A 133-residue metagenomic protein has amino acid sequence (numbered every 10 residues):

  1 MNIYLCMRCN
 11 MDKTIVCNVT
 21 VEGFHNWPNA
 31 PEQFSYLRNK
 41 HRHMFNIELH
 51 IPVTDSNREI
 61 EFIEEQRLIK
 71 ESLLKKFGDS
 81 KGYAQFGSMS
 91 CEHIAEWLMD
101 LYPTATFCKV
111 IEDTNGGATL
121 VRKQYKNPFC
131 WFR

Functional and structural regions predicted by a protein language model:
I3-R133: Charge-rich, low-complexity N-terminal segments
